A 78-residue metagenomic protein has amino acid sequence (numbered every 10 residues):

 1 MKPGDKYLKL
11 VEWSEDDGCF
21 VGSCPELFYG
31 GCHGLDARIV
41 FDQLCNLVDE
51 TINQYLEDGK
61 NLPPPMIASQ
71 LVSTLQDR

Functional and structural regions predicted by a protein language model:
M1-L8, R38-R78: Short, charged, surface-exposed hinge/linker loops at domain edges that act as mobile lids or interdomain connectors
K2-D5, F20, F28: ATP-dependent carboxylate activation and anion-phosphoryl transfer catalytic cores that bind Mg-ATP to form
P3, L10, S14-D16, G34: Short, positively charged
E12-E26: Short aromatic-glycine-(Arg/Gly/Cys) micro-motifs in beta-strand/loop hairpins
F28-I39: A short, exposed loop/beta-hairpin motif centered on an aromatic-Gly-Thr core
